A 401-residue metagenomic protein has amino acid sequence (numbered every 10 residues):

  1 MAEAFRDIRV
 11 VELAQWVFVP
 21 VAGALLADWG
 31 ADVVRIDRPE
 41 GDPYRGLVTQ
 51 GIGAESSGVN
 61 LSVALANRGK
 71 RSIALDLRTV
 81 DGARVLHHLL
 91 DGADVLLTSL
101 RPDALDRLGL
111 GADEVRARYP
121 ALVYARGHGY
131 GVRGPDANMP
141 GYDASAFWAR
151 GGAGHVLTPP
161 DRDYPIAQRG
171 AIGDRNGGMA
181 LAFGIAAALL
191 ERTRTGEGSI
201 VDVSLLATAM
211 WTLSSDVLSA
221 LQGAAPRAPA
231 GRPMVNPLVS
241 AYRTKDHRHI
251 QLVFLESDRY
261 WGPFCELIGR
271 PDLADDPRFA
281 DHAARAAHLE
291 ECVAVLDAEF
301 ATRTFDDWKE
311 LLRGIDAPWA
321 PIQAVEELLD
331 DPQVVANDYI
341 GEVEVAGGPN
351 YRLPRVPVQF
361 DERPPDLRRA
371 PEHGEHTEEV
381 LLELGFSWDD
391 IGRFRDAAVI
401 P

Functional and structural regions predicted by a protein language model:
M1-R194, E372, E378-P401: N-terminal helix-loop segment corresponding to the beta1-alpha1 unit of nucleotide/adenylate-binding folds
M1-R9, R243-K245, E327-P401: Terminal low-complexity tails and localization/encapsulation signals of metabolic enzymes
E40, G129-G131, L205-M210, D246-R248 (+2 more regions): Glycine-rich beta-alpha junction loops
P165-N176, G198-I200, P229-V239, I250-Q251 (+2 more regions): A short glycine-threonine-serine/GTX helix/turn-capping micro-motif
A171-A186, L205-L213, E256, Y260: Mid-domain beta-loop-alpha active-site segment that forms a flexible, acidic cofactor/metal-binding surface
L189-P229: Substrate-binding/catalytic subdomain of NAD(P)-dependent oxidoreductase enzymes
L238-I315, W319: Aromatic-enriched alpha-helical interface/lid elements that frame and gate functional surfaces
R313-V334: Conserved PLP cofactor-binding pocket of PLP-dependent enzymes
